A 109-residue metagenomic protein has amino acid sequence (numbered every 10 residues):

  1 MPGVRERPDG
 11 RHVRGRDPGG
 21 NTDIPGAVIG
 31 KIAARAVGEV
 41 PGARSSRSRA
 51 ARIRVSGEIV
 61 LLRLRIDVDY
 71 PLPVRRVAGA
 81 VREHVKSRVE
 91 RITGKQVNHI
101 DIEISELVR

Functional and structural regions predicted by a protein language model:
M1-R44, R109: Terminal low-complexity, intrinsically disordered regions
V13-G20, V60-V68: Short, hydrophobic beta-strand segments
D23-V28, D69-R76, A80: Residues at secondary-structure transition points
G26-A27, L61, D101: Peripheral (non-transmembrane) domains and long loops of multi-pass membrane proteins
I29-A33, L62, V74: Generic hydrophobic secondary-structure packing signal
V40-D67, S105-R109: Short edge beta-strands and adjacent turn/loop segments
V74-T93, V97: Short, non-transmembrane amphipathic alpha-helical segments
R91-R109: A short amphipathic beta-strand at an alpha->beta junction
